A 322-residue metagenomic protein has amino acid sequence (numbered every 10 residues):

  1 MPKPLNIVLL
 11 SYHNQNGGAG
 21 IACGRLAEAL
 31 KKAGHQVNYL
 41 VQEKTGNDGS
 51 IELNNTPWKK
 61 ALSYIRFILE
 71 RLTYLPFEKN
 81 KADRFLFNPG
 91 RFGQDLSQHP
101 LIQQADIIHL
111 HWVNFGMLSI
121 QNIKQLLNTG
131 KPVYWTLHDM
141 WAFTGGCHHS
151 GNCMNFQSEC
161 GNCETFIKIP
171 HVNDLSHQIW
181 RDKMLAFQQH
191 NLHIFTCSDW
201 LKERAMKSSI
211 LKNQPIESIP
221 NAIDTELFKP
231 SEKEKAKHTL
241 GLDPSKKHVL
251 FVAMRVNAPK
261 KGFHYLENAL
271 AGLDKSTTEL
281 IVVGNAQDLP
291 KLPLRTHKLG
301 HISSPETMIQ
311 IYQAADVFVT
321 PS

Functional and structural regions predicted by a protein language model:
M1-K3, S231-H248: Nucleotide-sugar donor-binding and catalytic loop/hinge architecture of NDP-sugar-dependent glycosyltransferases
M1-T56, Q103, T129, N268-D274: N-terminal subdomain of nucleotide-sugar transferases
K32-I107: A conserved catalytic-core segment of Leloir-type glycosyltransferases
F67, R71-R84, W135-D182: Acceptor-binding helix/loop patch of EC 2.4 sugar-transfer enzymes, predominantly nucleotide-sugar-dependent
T144-H149, P170-E217, I223-L227, K233: A short, active-site helix/loop in glycosyltransferases that binds the activated sugar's phosphate group
L242-K261, E267-L270: Conserved donor-binding/catalytic core segment of Leloir-type glycosyltransferases
A253-M254, G300, V319-S322: Short Ser/Thr-rich beta->loop micro-motif in glycosyltransferases that lines and helps position the nucleotide-sugar
T277, I281-I309, Q313-V317: Nucleotide-activated donor-binding/catalytic signature segment of Leloir-type glycosyltransferases, i.e., the conserved
